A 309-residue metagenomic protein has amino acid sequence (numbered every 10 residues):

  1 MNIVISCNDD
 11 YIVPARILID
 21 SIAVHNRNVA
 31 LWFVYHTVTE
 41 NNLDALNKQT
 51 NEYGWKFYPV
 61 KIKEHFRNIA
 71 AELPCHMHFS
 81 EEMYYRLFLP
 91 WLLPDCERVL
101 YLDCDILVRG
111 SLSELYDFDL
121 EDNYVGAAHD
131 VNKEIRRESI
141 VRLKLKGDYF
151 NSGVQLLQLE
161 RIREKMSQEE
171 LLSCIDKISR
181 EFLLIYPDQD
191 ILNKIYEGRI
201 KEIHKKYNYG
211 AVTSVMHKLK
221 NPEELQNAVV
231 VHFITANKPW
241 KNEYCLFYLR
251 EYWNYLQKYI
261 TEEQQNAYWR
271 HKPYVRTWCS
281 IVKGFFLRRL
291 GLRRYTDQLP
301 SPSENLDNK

Functional and structural regions predicted by a protein language model:
M1-D20: N-proximal low-complexity "stem/linker" segments adjacent to membrane-targeting elements
C7-D10, L159, R163-K309: A glycosyltransferase accessory/donor-loop signature
S21-N28: Short, acidic, metal-binding catalytic loop of nucleotide-sugar glycosyltransferases
A30-T37, A127-A128: Short internal beta-strands
N41-Y53, C245: Short, aromatic/basic amphipathic alpha-helical patches
Q49-W91: Active-site-proximal specificity loops/subdomain of glycosyltransferases
K63, E82-K133, G147, L156-L157: GT-A fold catalytic core of metal-dependent nucleotide-sugar glycosyltransferases, centered on the diacidic
V125-K146, C245-W253: A short, conserved beta-to-alpha structural element at the edge of catalytic cores that scaffolds binding
